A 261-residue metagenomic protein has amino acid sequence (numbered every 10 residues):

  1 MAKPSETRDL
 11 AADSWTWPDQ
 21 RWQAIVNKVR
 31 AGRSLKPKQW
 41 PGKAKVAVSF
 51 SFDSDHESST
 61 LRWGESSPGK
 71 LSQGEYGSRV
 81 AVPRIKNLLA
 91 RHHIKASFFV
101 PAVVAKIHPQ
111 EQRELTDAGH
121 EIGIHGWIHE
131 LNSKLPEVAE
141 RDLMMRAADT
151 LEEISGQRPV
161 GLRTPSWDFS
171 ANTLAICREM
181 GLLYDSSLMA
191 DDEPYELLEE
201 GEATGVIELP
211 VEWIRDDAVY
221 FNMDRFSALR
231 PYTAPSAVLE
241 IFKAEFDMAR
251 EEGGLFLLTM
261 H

Functional and structural regions predicted by a protein language model:
A2-G161, S166-I214, S236-L258: Catalytic alpha-helical scaffold of carbohydrate-active enzymes acting on polysaccharides/glycoconjugates
P210-L229: Glycine-rich, positively charged active-site loop/lid region within alpha/beta enzyme cores that binds and organizes
R225-E240: Acidic, His/Gly-enriched loop-helix segments that form or flank divalent-metal centers in metallo-dependent hydrolases
